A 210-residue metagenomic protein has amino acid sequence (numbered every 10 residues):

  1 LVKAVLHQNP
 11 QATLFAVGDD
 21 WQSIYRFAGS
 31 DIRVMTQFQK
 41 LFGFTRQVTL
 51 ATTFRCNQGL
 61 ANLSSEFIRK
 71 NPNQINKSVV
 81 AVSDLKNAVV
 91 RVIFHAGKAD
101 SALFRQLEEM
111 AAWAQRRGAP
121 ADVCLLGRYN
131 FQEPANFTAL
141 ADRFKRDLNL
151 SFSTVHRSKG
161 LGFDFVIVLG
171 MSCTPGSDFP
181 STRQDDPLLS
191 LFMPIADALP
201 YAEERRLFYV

Functional and structural regions predicted by a protein language model:
V2-A88: Conserved RecA-like helicase ATPase core segment that couples NTP binding/hydrolysis to strand translocation
F27, G59-N62, P134-T138, F163-D164: A short acidic (Asp/Glu
D31, C56-G59, A99, L103 (+1 more regions): Helical mechanochemical/support elements of P-loop NTPase systems and associated helical scaffolds
R46-T52, N73-E109, W113-G127, L150: Inter-lobe coupling/hinge region of RecA-like P-loop helicase motors
A96-G97, L126-F131, V155, M171-S172: Structural motif
G118-P120, N149, K159-V210: Conserved helicase C-terminal RecA-like lobe
N130-R146: Conserved helicase motor "Helicase C" RecA-like lobe of SF1/SF2 P-loop NTPases
D147-S153: Short gly/ser/thr-rich secondary-structure transition/capping motifs
